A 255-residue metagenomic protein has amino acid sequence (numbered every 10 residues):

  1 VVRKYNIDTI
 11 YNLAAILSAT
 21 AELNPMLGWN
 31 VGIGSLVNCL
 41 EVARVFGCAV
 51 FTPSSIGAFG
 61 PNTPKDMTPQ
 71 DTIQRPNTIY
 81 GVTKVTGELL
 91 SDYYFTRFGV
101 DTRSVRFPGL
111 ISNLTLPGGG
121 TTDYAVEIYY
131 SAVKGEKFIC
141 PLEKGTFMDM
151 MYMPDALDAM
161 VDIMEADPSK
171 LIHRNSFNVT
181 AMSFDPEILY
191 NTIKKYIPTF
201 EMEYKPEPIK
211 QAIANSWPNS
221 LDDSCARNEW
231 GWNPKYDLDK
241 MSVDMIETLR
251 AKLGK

Functional and structural regions predicted by a protein language model:
V1-V31: NAD(P)H-binding glycine-rich loop region in Rossmannoid oxidoreductase-like domains and their noncatalytic homologs
N6, I10-N12, N30, V37-I79: Conserved Rossmann-fold NAD(P)-dependent oxidoreductase catalytic core, especially the SDR/UDP-sugar
N12, A49-S54, A58, R103-G109 (+2 more regions): Structural signature of the Rossmann-like NAD(P)-dependent dehydrogenase/reductase core
A19-L27, P61-D66, L116-P117: Conserved catalytic-core motifs of eukaryotic protein kinase domains, centered on the activation segment
L27-W29, D66, T72, N77-E88 (+2 more regions): Short-chain dehydrogenase/reductase
I33-C39, T83-S91: Conserved catalytic Lys-bearing alpha helix of Rossmann-like short-chain dehydrogenase/reductases
D92-F147, M153-D158, D162: NAD(P)-dependent short-chain dehydrogenase/reductase
P141-E143, M148-K255: C-terminal substrate-binding subdomain of Rossmann-fold SDR/epimerase-dehydratase oxidoreductases
